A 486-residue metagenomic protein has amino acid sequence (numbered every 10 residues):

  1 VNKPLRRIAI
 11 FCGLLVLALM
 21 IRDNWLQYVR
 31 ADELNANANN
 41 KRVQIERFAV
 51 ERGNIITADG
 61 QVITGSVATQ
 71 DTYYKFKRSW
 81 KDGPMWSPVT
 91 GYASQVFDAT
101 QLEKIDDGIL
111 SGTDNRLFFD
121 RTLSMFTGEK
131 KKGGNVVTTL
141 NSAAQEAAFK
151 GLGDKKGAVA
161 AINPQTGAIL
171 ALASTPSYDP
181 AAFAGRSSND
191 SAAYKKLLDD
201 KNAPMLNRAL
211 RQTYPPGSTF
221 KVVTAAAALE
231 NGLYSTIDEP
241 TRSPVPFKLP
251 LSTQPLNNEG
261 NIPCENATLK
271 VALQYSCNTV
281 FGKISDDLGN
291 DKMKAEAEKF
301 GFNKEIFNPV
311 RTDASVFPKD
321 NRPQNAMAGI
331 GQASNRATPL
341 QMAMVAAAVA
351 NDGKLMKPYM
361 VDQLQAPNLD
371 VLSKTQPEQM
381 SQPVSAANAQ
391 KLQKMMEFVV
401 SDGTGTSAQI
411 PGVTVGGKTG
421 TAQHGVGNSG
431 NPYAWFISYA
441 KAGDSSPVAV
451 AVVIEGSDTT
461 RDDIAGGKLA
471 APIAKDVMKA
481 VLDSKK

Functional and structural regions predicted by a protein language model:
V1-A192, K201-P204, T213-S218, T236 (+3 more regions): Periplasmic/cell-envelope proteins involved in peptidoglycan metabolism and beta-lactam response
D59, I169-S218, V223-G456, G466: Beta-lactam-recognizing serine transpeptidase/beta-lactamase-like catalytic domain environment
